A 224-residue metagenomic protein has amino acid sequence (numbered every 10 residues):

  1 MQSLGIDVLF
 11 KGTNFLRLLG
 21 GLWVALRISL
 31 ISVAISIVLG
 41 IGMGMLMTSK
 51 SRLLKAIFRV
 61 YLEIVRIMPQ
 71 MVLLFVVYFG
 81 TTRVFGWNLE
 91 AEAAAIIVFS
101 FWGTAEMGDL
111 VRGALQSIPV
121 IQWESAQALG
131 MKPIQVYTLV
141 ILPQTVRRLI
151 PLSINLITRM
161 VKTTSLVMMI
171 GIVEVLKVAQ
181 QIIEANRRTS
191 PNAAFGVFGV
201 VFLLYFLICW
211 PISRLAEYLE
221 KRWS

Functional and structural regions predicted by a protein language model:
M1-S224: Transmembrane alpha-helices and adjacent helix-loop boundaries
